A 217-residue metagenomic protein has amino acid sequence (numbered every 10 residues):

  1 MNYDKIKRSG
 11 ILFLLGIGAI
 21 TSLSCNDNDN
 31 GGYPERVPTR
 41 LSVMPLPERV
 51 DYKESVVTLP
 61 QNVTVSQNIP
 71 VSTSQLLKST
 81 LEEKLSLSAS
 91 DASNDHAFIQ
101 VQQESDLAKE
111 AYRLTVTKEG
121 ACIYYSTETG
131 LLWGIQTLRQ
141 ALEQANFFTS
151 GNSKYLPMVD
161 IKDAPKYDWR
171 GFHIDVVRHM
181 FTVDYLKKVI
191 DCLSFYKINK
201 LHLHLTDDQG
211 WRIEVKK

Functional and structural regions predicted by a protein language model:
N2-I11: Bacterial N-terminal signal peptides that target proteins for export
I11, L15-A19: Hydrophobic helical h-region of N-terminal Sec-dependent signal peptides in bacterial secretory/periplasmic proteins
I20-S24: C-terminal motif of bacterial Sec signal peptides marking the signal peptidase cleavage site
C25-R170: Acidic, contiguous N-terminal accessory segments
N62, N68, D175-V177, T206: Short strand-loop junctions, especially beta-strand C-caps/beta-turns that link beta-sheets to coils or alpha-helices
Y125, R170-V183: The substrate-binding groove and active-site-proximal loops of carbohydrate-active enzymes, especially glycoside
P165, Q209-K217: Aromatic- and acidic-residue-enriched carbohydrate-binding clefts of CAZyme catalytic domains
Y185-D208: Catalytic domains of carbohydrate-active enzymes, especially glycoside hydrolases
